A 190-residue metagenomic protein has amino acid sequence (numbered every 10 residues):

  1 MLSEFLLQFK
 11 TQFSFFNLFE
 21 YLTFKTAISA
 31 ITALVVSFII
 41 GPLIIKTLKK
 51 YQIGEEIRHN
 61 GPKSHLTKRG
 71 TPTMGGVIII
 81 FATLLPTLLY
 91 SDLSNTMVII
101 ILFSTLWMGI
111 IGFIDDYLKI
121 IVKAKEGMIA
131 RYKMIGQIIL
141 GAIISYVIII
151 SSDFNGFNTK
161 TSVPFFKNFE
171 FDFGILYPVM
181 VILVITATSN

Functional and structural regions predicted by a protein language model:
L2-E55, H59-N190: "…together with the soluble PPM/PP2C metallo-phosphatase catalytic core" -> "…together with the soluble PPM/PP2C
